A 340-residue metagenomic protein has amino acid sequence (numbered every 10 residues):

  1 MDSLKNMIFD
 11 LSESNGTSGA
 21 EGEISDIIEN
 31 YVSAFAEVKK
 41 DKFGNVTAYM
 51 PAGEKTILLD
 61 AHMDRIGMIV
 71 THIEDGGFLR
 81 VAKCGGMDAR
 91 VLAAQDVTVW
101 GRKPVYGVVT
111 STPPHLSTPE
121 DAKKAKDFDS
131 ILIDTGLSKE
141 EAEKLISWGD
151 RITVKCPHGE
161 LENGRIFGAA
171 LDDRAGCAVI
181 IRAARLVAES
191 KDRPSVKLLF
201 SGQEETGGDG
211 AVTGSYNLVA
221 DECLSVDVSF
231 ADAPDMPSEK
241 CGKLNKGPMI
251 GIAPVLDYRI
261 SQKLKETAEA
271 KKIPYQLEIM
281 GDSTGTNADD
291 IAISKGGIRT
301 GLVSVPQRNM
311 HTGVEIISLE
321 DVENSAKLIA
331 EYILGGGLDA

Functional and structural regions predicted by a protein language model:
M1-A340: N-terminal hydrophobic/helix-forming segments and targeting peptides
